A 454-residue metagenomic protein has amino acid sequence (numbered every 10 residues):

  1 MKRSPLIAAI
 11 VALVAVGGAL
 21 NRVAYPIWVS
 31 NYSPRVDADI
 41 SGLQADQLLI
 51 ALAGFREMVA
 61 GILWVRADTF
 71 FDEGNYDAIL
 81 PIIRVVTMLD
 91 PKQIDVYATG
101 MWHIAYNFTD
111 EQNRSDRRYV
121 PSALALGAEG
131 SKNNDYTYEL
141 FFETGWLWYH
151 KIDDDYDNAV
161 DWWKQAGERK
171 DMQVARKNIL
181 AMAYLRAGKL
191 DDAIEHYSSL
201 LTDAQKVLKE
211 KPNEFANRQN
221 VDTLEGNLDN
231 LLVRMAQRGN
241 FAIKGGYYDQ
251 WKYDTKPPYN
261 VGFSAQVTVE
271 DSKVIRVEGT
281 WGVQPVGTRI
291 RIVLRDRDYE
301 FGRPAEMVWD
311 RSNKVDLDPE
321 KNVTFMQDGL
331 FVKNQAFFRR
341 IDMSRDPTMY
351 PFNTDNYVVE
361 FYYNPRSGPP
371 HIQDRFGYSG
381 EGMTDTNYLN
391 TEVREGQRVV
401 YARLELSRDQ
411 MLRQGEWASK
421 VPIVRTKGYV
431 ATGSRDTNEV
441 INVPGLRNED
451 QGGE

Functional and structural regions predicted by a protein language model:
M1-N107, N133, D229-P257, Q451-G452: N-terminal alpha-helical interaction modules that lie
E57, P91-K92, D135-Y136, K170-M172 (+1 more regions): Short coil turns that delineate tetratricopeptide repeat
V59, R66, G100, T144-W146 (+5 more regions): Structural register within alpha-helical repeat arrays
T69-F70, H103, D110, L147-Y149 (+2 more regions): Residue-level signature for tetratricopeptide repeat
Y97-D171, K177: Alpha-helical adaptor scaffolds
Y119-A125, K164-E168, L185-L208: TPR/TPR-like (Sel1-like) alpha-helical repeat modules
D203-Q266, E278, R447-E454: Terminal, low-structured helical/coil segments at or just beyond the last alpha-helical repeat
P257-I275, T280-E454: Ser/Thr-rich low-complexity repeats and stalk/linker segments
